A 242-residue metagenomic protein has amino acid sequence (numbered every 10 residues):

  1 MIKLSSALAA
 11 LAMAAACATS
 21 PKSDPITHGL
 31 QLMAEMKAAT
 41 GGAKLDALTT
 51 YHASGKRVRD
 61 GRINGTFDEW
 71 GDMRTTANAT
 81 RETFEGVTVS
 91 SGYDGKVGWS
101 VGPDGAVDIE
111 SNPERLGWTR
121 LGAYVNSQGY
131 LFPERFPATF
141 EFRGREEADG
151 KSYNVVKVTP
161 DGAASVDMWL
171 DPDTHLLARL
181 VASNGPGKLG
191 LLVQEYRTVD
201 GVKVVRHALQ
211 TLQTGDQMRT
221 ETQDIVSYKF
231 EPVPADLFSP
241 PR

Functional and structural regions predicted by a protein language model:
M1-L8: Bacterial N-terminal signal peptides that target proteins for export
A15-A16: C-terminal motif of bacterial Sec signal peptides marking the signal peptidase cleavage site
P21-D24, G29-A106: N-terminal mature ectodomain segment of secretory-pathway/periplasmic proteins
D24-Q31, W99-A164, N184, D236-R242: Flexible, processing/modification-adjacent segments and terminal tails in exported/periplasmic/extracellular proteins
A39, T139-R143, L191-V193: Short structured motifs
G55, T76-E82, W99-G102, F142 (+4 more regions): Short hydrophobic/aromatic-rich beta-strand segments that constitute the beta-sheet cores of beta-sandwich/beta-barrel
I63, T88, G98, A106-V107 (+4 more regions): Short, solvent-exposed loop/turn motifs
K151-P241: Gly/Pro-enriched, hydrophobic low-complexity segments that function as extracytoplasmic propeptides/linkers
